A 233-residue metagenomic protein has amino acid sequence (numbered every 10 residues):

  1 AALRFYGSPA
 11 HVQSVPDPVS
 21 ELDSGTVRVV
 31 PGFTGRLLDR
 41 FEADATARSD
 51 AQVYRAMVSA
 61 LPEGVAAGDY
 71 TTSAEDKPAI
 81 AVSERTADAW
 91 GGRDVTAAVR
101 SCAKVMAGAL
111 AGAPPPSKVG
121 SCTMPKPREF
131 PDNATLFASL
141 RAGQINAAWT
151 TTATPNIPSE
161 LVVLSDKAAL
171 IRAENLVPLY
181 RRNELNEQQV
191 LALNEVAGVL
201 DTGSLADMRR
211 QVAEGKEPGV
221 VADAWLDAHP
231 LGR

Functional and structural regions predicted by a protein language model:
A1-Y6, P16-R28, A43-D44, K118-C122 (+2 more regions): Short helices/loops that flank or line small-molecule/ion binding pockets
A2-S8, G92-E129: Ligand-binding cleft/hinge of the Venus flytrap
G7-V12, A66-G68, S83-A87, V105-A109 (+4 more regions): Second-shell loop/turn segments in exported
S14-P16, G25-L38, Q52-Y54, V82-R85 (+3 more regions): Beta->alpha turn/N-cap motifs
T34-M57, A138-L170: A ligand-binding cleft/hinge motif common to bilobed small-molecule-binding domains
D50-G108, G198-T202: A conserved helix-loop-strand patch within extracytoplasmic ligand-binding domains of the periplasmic binding
S59-A79, A153-L200: Periplasmic-binding protein-like
E195-R233: Extracellular/periplasmic juxtamembrane helices and adjacent flexible linkers that interface with membrane partners
